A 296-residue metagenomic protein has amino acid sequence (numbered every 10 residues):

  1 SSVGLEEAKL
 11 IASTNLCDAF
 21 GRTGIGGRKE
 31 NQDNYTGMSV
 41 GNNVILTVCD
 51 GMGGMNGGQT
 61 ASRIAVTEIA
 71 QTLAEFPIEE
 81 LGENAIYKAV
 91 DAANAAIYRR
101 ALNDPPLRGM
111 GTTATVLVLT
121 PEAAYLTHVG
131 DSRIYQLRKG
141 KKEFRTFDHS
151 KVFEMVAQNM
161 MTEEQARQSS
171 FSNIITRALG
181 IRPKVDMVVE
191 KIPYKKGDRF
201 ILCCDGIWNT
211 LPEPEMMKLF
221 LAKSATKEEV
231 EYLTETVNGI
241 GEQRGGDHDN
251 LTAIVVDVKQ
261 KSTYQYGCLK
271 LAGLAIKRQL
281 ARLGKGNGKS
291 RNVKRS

Functional and structural regions predicted by a protein language model:
S1-S296: PP2C/PPM-type serine/threonine phosphatase catalytic domain
